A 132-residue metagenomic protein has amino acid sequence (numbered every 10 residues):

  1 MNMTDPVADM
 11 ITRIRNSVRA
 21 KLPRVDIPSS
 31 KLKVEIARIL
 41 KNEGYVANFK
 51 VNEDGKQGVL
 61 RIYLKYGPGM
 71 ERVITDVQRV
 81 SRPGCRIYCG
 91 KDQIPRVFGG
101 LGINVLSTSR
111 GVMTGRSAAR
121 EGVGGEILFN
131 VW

Functional and structural regions predicted by a protein language model:
M1-W132: Core subunits and conserved enzymes of cellular information-processing and envelope-translocation systems across
